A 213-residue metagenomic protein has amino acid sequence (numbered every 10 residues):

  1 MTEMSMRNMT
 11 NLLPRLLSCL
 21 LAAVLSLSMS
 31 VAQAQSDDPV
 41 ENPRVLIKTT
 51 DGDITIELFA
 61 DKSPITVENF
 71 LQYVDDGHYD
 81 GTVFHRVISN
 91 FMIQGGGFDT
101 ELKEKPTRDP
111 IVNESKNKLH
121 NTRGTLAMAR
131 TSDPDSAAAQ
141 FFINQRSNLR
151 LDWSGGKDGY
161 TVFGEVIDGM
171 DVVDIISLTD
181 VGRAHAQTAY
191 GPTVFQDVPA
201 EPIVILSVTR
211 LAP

Functional and structural regions predicted by a protein language model:
M1-M6: Short, Lys/Arg-enriched N-terminal segments with co-localized hydrophobic residues within the first ~10-30 amino acids
R7-N11, R15-S28: Bacterial N-terminal signal peptides
S28-P213: Cyclophilin-like peptidyl-prolyl cis-trans isomerases
